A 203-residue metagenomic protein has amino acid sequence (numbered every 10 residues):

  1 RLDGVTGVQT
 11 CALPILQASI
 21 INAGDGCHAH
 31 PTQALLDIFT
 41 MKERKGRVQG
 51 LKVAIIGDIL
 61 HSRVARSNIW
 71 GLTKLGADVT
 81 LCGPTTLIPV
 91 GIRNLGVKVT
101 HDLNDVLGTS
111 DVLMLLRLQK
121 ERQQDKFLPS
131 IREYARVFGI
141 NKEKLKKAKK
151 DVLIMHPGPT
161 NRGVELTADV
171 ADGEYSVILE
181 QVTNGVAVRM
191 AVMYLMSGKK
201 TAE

Functional and structural regions predicted by a protein language model:
R1-C11: Single conserved hydrophobic/aromatic residue that forms the stacking wall/gate of nucleotide- or nucleobase-binding
V8, D25-G26, P84-T86, L118 (+1 more regions): Short, ordered loop/turn segments at secondary-structure junctions
Q9, I15-Q17, L75, R93-L95 (+2 more regions): Short, structured coil segments at secondary-structure junctions
S19-A23, H30, I55, L81 (+2 more regions): General beta-strand structural signal in soluble alpha/beta enzymes
D25-T40: A glycine-rich, Thr/Ser-enriched phosphate-binding loop motif common to dinucleotide/cofactor-binding enzymes
I38, E43-L116: Glycine-rich phosphate/diphosphate-binding loop of Rossmann-like nucleotide-binding domains
I92-D169: Rossmann-like adenosine-cofactor binding region
D151-E203: Adenosine-phosphate binding glycine-rich loop
